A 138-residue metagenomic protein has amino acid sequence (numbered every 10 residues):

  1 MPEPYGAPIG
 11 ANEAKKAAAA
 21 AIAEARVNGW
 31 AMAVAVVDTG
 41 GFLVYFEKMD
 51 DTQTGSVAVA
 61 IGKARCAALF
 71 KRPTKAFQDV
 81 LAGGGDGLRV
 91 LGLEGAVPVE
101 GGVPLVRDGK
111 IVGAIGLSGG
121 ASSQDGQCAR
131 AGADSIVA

Functional and structural regions predicted by a protein language model:
M1-A138: Flexible, solvent-exposed loop/hinge segments and secondary-structure transition points
